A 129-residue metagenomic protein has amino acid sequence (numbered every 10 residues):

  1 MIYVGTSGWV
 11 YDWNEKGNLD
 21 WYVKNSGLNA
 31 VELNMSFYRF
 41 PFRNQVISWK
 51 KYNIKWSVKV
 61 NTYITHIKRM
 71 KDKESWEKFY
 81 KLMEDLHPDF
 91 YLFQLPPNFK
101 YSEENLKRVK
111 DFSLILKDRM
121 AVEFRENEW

Functional and structural regions predicted by a protein language model:
M1-W129: Residues lining hydrophobic/aromatic ligand-binding pockets adjacent to catalytic sites
